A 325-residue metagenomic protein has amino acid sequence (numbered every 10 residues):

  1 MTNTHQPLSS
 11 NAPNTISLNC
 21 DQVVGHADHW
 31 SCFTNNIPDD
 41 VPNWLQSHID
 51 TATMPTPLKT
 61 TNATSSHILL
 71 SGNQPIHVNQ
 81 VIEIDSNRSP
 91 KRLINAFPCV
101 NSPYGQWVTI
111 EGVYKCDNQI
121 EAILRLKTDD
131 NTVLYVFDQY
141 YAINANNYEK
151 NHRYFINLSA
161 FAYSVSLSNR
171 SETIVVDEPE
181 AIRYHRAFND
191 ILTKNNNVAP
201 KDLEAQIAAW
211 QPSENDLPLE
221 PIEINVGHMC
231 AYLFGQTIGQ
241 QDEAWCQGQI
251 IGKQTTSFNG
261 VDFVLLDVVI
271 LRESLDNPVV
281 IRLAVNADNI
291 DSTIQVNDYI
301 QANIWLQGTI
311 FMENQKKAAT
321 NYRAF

Functional and structural regions predicted by a protein language model:
T2-I94: N-terminal ordered "arm"
T53-I238, E243-C246: Long, hydrophobic alpha/beta structural blocks
Y140-I143, L275-V280, A284-N289: A cross-kingdom feature marking solvent-exposed beta-strand/loop segments within repeated, beta-rich binding/scaffold
I251-I281: OB-fold (S1/OB) nucleic-acid-binding surfaces
N286-A302: Short nucleic-acid-contacting surface segments enriched for D/E, G, S/T with interspersed K/R
W305-K317: Short, Lys/Arg- and Gly-enriched loop/turn segments at beta-strand edges
A318-F325: Positively charged N-terminal leader segments that act as targeting/secretion signals
